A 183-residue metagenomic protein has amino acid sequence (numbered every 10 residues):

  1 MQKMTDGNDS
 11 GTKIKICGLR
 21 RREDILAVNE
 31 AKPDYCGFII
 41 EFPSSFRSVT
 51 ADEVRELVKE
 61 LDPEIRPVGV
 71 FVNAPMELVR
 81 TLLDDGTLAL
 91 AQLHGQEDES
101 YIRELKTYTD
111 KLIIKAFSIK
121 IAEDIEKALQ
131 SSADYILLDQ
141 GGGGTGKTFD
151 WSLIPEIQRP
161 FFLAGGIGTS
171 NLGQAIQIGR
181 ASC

Functional and structural regions predicted by a protein language model:
M1-S182: Conserved N-terminal beta1-alpha1 strand-loop-helix module at the mouth
